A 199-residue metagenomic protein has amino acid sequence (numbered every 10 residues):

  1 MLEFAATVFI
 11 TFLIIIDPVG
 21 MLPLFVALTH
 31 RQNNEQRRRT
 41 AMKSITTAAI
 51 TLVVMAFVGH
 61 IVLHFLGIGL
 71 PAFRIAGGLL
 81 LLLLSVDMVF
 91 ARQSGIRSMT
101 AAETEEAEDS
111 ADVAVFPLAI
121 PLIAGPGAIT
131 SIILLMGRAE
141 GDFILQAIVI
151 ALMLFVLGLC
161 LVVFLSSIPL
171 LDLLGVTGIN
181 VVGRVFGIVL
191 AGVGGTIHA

Functional and structural regions predicted by a protein language model:
M1-I15, A91, S98-A119: Small-residue-enriched transmembrane helix starts and helix-helix packing motifs in multi-pass inner-membrane proteins
F4-M21, P71-L80, A147-C160: Structural signature of hydrophobic alpha-helical transmembrane segments
F4-V54: Juxtamembrane transmembrane-helix termini in multi-pass membrane transport proteins
T11, V53-G59, L118-A119, I123-L134 (+1 more regions): Hydrophobic alpha-helical transmembrane segments in multi-pass integral membrane proteins
N33-N34, V54-G77, C160-A199: Transmembrane-helix boundary and interhelical-loop signature of multi-pass inner-membrane proteins
N34-H60, A139-L171: A small-residue-rich subset of transmembrane alpha-helices
R38-R92: Membrane helix-loop-helix hairpins that form the core translocation module of multi-pass transporters
L80-A102, A191-A199: Transmembrane helix exit motif
